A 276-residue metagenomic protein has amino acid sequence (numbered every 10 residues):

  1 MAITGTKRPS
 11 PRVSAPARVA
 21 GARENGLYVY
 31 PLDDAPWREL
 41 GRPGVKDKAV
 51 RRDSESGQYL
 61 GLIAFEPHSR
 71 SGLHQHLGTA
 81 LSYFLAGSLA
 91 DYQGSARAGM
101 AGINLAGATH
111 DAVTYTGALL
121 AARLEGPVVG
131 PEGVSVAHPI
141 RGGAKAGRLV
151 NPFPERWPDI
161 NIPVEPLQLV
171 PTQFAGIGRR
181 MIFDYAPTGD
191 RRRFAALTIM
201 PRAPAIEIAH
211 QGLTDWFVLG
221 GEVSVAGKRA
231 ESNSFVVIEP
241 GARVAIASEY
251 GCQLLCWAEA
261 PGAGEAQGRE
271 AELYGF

Functional and structural regions predicted by a protein language model:
A2-E55, G133-R191, L273-F276: A short, N-terminal "cap"/entry segment at the start of jelly-roll beta-barrel domains of the cupin/DSBH fold
L40-H76, S95-A98, L105-T109, I177-Q211 (+3 more regions): Conserved short histidine dyad/triad with adjacent acidic residue
S69, E272-L273: Hydrophobic alpha-helical segments
S82, W216: Structured binding elements
G87, G220-G221: Glycine-centered positions in the ABC transporter ATPase nucleotide-binding domain
S95-A96, A106-S135, G212, R229 (+1 more regions): Ligand-binding loop in jelly-roll beta-barrel domains
I199, V236, L255-C256: Fold-core signature of tandem repeat domains
